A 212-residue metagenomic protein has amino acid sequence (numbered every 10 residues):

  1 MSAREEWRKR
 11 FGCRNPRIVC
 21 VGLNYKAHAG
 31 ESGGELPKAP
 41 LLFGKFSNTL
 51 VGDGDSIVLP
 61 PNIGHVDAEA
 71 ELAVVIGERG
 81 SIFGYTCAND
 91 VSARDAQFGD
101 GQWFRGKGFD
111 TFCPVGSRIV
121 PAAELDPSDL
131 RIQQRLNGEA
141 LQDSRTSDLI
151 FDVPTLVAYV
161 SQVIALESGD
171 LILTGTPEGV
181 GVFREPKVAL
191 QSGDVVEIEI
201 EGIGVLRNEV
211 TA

Functional and structural regions predicted by a protein language model:
M1-E69: Extended, compositionally biased flexible segments
S2-G12, H28, G34, T86 (+1 more regions): Catalytic-pocket segment enriched in acidic/His residues
P16-V19, P40-L42, N48-T49, S56 (+6 more regions): Structural motif
V21, E31, G44, D53 (+6 more regions): Short beta-strand-to-turn element immediately C-terminal to the catalytic PLP-Schiff-base lysine in fold type I
L23, N89, T176: Short secondary-structure boundary segments
N24, N48, R79, V120 (+1 more regions): Residue-level marker of positions within ordered structural domains that often coincide with functionally constrained
D55-F83, C87-R94: Non-heme Fe(II) oxygenase catalytic core, chiefly the N-lobe of the double-stranded beta-helix
